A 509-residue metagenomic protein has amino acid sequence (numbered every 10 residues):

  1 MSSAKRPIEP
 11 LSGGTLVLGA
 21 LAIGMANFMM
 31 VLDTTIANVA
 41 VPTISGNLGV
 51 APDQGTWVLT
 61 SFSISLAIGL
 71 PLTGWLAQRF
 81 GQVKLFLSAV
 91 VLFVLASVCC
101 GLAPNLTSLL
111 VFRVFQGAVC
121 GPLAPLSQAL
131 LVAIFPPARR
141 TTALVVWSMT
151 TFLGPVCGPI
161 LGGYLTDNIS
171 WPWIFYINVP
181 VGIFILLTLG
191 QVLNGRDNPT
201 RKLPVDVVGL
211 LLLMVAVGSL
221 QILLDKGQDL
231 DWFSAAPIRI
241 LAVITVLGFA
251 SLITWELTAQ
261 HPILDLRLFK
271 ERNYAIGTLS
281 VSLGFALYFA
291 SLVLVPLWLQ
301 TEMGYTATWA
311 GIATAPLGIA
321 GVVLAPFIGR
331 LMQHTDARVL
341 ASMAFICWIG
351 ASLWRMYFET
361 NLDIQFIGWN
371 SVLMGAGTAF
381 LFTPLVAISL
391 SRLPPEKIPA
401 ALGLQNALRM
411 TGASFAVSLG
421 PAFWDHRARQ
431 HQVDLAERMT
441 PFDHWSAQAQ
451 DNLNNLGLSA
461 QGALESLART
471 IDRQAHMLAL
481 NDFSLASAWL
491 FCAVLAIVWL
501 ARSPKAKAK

Functional and structural regions predicted by a protein language model:
S2, E9, F184, L404 (+2 more regions): Hydrophobic transmembrane architecture of multi-pass small-molecule transporters
G14-Q78, V83-F86, T107-L110, S170 (+4 more regions): Transmembrane core module of solute transporters
F28, T60-I64, V91, V145-M149 (+6 more regions): Transmembrane alpha-helical cores of Major Facilitator Superfamily
Q54, R139-V146, K397-L404: Cytoplasmic loop-to-transmembrane helix junctions
A67-I68, V98, F152, V156 (+4 more regions): Hydrophobic/small/kink-forming positions within alpha-helical transmembrane segments of polytopic membrane proteins
L70-G209, A235: Helix-loop-helix hairpins in multi-pass membrane proteins, especially solute transporters
P155-P159, S291, I367-S446: Small-residue-rich alpha-helical segments with characteristic i,i+4
P180-N198, M214-K226, I244-T258, L495-R502: C-terminal membrane-cytosol helix-exit motif in multi-pass small-molecule transporters
